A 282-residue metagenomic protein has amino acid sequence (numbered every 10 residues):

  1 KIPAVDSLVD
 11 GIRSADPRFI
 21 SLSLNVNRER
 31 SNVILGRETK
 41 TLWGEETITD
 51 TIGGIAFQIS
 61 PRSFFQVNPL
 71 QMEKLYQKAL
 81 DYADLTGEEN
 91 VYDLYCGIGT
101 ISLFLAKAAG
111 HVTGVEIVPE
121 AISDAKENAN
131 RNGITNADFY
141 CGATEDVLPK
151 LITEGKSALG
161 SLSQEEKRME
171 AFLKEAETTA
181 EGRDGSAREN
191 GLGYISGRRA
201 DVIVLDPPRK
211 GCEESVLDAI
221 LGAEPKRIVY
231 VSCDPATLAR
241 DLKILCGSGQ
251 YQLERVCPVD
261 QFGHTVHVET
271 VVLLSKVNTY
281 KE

Functional and structural regions predicted by a protein language model:
P3-E282: Rossmann-like S-adenosyl-L-methionine
